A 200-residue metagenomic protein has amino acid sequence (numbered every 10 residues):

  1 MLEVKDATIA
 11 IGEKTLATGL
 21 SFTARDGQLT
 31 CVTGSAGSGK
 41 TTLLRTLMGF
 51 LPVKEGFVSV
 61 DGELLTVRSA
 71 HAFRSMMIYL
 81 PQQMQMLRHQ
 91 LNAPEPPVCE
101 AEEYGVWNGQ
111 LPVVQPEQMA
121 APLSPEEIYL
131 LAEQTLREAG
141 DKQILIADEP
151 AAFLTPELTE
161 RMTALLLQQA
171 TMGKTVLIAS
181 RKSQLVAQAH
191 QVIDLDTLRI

Functional and structural regions predicted by a protein language model:
L2, L16-G19: Conserved structural motif at the start of ABC-family nucleotide-binding domains
T33-S35: The feature captures the beta-strand-to-loop junction immediately N-terminal to the Walker
M48: Helix-to-loop junction immediately C-terminal to a conserved catalytic motif
V53-L64, F73: Conserved ABC transporter NBD signature motif
M76, Q83-Q110: Q-loop/switch helix immediately C-terminal to the Walker
M119, I146-P150: Walker B catalytic motif
S124-I144: GG-anchored amphipathic helix commonly corresponding to the ABC/SMC/Rad50 NBD signature/C-loop
